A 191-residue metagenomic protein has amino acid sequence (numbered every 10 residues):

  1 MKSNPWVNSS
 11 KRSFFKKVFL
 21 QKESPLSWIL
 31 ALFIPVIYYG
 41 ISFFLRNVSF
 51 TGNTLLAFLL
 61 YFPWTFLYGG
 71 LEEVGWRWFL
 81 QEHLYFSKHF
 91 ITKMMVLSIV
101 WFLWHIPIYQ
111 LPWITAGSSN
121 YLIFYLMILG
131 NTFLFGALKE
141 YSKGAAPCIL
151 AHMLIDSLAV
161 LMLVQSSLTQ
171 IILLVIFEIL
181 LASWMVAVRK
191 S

Functional and structural regions predicted by a protein language model:
M1-G69, E140, V160-S191: Specific transmembrane helices
P25-L32, F58-L59, I91-V96, L122-L126 (+2 more regions): Hydrophobic alpha-helical transmembrane segments
P35-F44, I99-I108, M153-L161: Aromatic-anchored segments of alpha-helical transmembrane domains
V36, T65-G70, F102, F124-L129: Residue-level hotspots within the lipid-embedded alpha helices of multi-pass solute transporters
F50-F62, W113-L126: Juxtamembrane helix-entry segments on the extracytoplasmic side of multipass membrane proteins
L71-S98, E140-G144: Membrane-interface helix/loop boundary segments of multi-pass membrane proteins
F79-Q81, L111-P112, A159: Generic transmembrane alpha-helix signature in multi-pass membrane proteins, especially transporters/channels
S119-V175: Functionally important transmembrane alpha-helices
